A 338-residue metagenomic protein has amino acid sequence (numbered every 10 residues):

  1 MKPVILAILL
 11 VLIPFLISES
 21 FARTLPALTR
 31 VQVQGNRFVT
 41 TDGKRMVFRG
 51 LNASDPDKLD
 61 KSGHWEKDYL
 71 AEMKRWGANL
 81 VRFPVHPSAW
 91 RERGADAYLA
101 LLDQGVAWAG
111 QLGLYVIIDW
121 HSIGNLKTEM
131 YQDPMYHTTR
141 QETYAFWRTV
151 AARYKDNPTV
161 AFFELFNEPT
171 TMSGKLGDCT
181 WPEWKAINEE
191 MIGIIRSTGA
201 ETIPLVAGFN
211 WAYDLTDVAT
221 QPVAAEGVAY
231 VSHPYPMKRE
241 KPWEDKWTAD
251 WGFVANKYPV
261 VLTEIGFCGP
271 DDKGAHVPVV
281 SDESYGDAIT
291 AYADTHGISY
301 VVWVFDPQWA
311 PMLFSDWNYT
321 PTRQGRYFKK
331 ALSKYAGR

Functional and structural regions predicted by a protein language model:
M1-V4: Positively charged n-region of N-terminal signal peptides that target proteins for export
A7-F15: Bacterial N-terminal signal peptides
I17-F21: Sec/Tat signal peptide C-region and signal peptidase I cleavage site
A22-L80, F209: N-terminal carbohydrate-binding accessory modules
R30-V31, S62, M135, Q141-F162 (+3 more regions): Extracellular glycoside hydrolase catalytic/binding regions
D55-D57, P87-R91, G124-L126, P169 (+3 more regions): Feature marks short, surface-exposed loop/turn motifs that line or immediately flank catalytic pockets and channel
W65-N125, I187, M191-T198, D282-H296: Aromatic-lined substrate-binding rim segments of carbohydrate-active enzymes
Y98, T128-H137: Aromatic- and acidic-residue-enriched carbohydrate-binding clefts of CAZyme catalytic domains
